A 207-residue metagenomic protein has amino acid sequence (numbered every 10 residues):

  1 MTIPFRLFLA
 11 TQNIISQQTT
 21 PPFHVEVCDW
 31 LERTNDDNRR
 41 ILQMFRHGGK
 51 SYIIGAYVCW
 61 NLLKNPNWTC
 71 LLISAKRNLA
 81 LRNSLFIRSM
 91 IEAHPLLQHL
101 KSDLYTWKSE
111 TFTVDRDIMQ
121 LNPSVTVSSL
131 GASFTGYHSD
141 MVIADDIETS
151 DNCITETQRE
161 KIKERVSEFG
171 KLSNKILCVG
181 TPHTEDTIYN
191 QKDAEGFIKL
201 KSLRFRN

Functional and structural regions predicted by a protein language model:
M1-G48, Y52-N207: Short, flexible loop motifs at catalytic/binding sites
